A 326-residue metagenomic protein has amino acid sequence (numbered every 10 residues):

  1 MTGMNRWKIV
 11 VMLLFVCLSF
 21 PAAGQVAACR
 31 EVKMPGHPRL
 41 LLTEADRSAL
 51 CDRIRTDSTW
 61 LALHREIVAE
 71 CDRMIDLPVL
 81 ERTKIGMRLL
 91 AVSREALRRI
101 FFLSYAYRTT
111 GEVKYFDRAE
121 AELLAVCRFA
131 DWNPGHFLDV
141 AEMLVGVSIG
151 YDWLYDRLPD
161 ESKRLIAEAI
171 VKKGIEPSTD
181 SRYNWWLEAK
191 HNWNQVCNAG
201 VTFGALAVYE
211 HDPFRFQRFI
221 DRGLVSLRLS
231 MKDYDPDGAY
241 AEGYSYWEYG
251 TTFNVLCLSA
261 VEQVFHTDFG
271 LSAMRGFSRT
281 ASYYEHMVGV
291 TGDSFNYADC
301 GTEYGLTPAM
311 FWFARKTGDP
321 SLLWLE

Functional and structural regions predicted by a protein language model:
M1-V11: Bacterial N-terminal signal peptides that target proteins for export
V10-S19: Bacterial N-terminal signal peptides
V26-G86: Low-complexity, Ser/Thr/Pro/Gly-enriched N-terminal "stalk/linker" regions
C29, R39, L77-A96, R128-A141 (+3 more regions): Solvent-exposed loop and edge beta-strand segments that line ligand/cofactor-binding and catalytic clefts
H37-D57, L97-V113, L124-N133, E142-E161 (+3 more regions): Well-ordered alpha-helical scaffold segments within catalytic/enzyme domains
I67-V79, D117-P134, L165-W185, R218-G238 (+1 more regions): Long, well-ordered core segments of solenoidal/helical folds
K84-R88, V145-S245, F253-L256, E262: Active-site lining segments of carbohydrate-active enzymes
V208, Y249-E326: Carbohydrate-active enzyme catalytic cores, enriched for enzymes that act on polyanionic acidic polysaccharides
